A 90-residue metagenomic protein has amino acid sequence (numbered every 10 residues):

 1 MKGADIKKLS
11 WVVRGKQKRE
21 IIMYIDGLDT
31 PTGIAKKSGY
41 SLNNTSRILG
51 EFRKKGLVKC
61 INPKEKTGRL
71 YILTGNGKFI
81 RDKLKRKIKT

Functional and structural regions predicted by a protein language model:
M1-G3, F79-T90: Amphipathic alpha-helical dimerization/coiled-coil segments that flank or bridge DNA-binding/regulatory modules
M1-R19: Short alpha-helical segments that sit at the start of domains
K16, D26-G33: Short capping segments at the starts of secondary-structure elements
Q17-Y24, F79: Pre-recognition alpha-helix immediately N-terminal to the DNA-recognition helix within helix-turn-helix or winged-helix
I34, L49-K55: Basic amphipathic alpha-helical segments that dock to polyanions
N43: Key DNA-contact positions within bacterial/archaeal DNA-binding proteins
R53-P63: A short, conserved structural fragment
E65-L84: Basic, amphipathic "hinge/linker" alpha-helix immediately C-terminal to the N-terminal HTH DNA-binding motif
